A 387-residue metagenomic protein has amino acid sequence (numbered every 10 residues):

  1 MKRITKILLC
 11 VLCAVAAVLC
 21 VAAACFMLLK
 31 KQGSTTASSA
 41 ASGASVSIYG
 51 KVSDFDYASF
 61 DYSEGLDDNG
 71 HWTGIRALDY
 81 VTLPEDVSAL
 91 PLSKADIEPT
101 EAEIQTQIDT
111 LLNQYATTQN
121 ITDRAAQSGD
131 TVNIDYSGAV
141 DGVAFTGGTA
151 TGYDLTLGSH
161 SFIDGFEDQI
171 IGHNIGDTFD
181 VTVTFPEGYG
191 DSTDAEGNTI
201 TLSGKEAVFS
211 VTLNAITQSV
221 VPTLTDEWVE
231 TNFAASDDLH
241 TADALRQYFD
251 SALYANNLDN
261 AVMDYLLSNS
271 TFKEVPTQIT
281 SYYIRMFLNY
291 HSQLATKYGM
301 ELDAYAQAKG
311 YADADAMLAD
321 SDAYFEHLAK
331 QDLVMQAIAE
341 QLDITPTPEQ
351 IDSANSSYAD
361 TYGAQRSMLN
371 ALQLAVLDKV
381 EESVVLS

Functional and structural regions predicted by a protein language model:
K2-S387: FKBP-type peptidyl-prolyl cis-trans isomerases
